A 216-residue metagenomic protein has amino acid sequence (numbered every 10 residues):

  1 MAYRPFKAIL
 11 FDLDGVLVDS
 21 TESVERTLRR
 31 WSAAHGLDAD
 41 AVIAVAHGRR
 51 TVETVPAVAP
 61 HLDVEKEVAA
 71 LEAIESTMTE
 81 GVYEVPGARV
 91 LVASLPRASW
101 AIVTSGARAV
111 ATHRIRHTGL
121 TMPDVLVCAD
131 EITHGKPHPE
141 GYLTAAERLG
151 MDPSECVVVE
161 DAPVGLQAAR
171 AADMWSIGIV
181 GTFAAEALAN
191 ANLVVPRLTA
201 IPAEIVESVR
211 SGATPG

Functional and structural regions predicted by a protein language model:
M1-K7, S99, R108-G216: Asp-based, Mg2+/Mn2+-dependent phosphohydrolase catalytic module
A2-P96, A107-A109, L120: N-terminal helical cap/lid subdomain that shapes the substrate entry/recognition surface in HAD-like hydrolases
D19, I102-T104, G178: Hydrophobic residues in well-ordered beta-strands that form the structural core
E84, V103, H134: Residue-level marker of regulatory loop/turn positions in helix-turn-helix DNA-binding domains and in histidine
